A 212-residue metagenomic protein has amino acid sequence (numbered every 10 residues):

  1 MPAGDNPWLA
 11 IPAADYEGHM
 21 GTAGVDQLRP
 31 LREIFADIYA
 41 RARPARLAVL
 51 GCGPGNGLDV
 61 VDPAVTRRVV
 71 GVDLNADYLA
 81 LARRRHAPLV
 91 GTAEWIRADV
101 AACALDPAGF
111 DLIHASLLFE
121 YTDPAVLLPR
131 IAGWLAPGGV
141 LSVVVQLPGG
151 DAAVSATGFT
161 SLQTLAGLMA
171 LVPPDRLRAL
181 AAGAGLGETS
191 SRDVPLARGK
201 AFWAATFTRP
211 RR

Functional and structural regions predicted by a protein language model:
P2-R41: Class I SAM-dependent methyltransferase Rossmann-like catalytic core, especially the SAM/SAH-binding loop
R46-A102: Class I SAM-dependent methyltransferase SAM/SAH-binding core
H114: A conserved beta-strand element that flanks and buttresses the S-adenosyl-L-methionine
L118: Hydrophobic adenine-recognition pocket in adenosine-nucleotide-binding enzymes
Y121-W134, V145: A short, conserved alpha-helix within the catalytic core of class I
V140-V172: Conserved class I S-adenosyl-L-methionine
G167-G185: Short alpha-helix
A184-R212: Core SAM-dependent methyltransferase catalytic element
